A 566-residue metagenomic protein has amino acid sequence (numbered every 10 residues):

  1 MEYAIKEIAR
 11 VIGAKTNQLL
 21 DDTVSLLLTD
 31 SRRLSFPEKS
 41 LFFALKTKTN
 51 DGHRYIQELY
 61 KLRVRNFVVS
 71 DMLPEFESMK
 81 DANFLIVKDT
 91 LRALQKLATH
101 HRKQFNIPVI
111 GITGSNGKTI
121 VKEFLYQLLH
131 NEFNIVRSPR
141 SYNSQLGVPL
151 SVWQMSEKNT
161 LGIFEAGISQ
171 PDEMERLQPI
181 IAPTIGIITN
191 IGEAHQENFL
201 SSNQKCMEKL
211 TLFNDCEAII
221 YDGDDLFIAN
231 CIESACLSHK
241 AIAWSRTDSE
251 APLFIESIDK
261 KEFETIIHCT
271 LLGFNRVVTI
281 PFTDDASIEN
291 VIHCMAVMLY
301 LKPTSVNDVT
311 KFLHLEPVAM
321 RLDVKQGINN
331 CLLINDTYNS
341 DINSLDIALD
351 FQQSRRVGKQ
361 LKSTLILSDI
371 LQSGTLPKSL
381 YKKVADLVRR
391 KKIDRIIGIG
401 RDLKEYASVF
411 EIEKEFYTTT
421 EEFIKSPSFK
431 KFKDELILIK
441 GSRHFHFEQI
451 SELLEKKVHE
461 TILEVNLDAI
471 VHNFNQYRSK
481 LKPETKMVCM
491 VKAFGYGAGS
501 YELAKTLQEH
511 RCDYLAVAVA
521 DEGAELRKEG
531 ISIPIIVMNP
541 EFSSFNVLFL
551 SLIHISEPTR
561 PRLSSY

Functional and structural regions predicted by a protein language model:
M1-K96, F254-E256, Q353-R356, T364-L365 (+4 more regions): N-terminal leader/targeting and accessory segments in enzymes
A9, R92-G223, A229-K240, L299-L301 (+2 more regions): Phosphate-binding loop of NTP-binding sites
V11-I12, P37, L73-M79, I185-L332 (+3 more regions): Acidic, Mg2+-coordinating active-site environments of NTP-dependent enzymes
V68-E75, G223-L226, R246-T247, G400-K404 (+3 more regions): Short, polar loop motifs at secondary-structure junctions
S202-E208, L349, P377-L387, Y501-K505: Charged helix-capping and loop-helix junction motifs
M320, N335-I347: Glycine-rich phosphate/pyrophosphate-binding beta-alpha loops
K433-L436, S442-I553: A charged N-terminal "starter" segment
H554-Y566: Single conserved hydrophobic/aromatic residue that forms the stacking wall/gate of nucleotide- or nucleobase-binding
